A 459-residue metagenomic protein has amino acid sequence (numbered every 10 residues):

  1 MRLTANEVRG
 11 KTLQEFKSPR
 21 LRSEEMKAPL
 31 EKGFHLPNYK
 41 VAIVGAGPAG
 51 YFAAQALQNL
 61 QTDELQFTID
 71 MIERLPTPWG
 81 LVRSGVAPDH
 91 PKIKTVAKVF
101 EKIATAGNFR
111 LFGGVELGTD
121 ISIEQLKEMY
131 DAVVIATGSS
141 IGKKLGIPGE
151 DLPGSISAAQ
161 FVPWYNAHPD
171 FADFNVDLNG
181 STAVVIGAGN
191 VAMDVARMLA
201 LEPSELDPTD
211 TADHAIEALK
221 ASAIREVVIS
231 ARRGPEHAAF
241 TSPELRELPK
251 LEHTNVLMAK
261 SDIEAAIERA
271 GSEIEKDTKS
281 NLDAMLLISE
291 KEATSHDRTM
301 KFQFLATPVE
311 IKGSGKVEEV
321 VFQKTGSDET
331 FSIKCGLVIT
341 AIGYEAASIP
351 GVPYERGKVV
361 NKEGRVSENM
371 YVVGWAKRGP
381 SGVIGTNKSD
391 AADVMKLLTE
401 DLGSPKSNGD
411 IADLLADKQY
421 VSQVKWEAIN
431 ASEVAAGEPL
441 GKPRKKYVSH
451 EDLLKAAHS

Functional and structural regions predicted by a protein language model:
P37-G47, N179-I186: Beta1/beta-strand and adjacent pyrophosphate-binding region of the FAD-binding site in flavoprotein oxidoreductases
V41-D63, V195-L199: N-terminal Rossmann-like FAD-binding beta1-loop-alpha1 element of flavoenzymes
Q61-T68, R197-T325, L402-K406: Dinucleotide-binding/catalytic capping subdomain of oxidoreductase cores
T68, P76-A132, L282-D297, K301: N-terminal Rossmann-like dinucleotide/flavin-binding domain of flavoprotein oxidoreductases that bind FAD/FMN
D131-G138, V184, K334-I342: Short hydrophobic core segments
G142-A221, R356-G364: Glycine-rich dinucleotide-binding loop and its adjacent helix/turn
G154-A172, I311, K316, E329-R378: FAD-site-proximal beta/loop scaffold in flavoenzymes
N369-S459: C-terminal, flexible cofactor-proximal segment of oxidoreductases
